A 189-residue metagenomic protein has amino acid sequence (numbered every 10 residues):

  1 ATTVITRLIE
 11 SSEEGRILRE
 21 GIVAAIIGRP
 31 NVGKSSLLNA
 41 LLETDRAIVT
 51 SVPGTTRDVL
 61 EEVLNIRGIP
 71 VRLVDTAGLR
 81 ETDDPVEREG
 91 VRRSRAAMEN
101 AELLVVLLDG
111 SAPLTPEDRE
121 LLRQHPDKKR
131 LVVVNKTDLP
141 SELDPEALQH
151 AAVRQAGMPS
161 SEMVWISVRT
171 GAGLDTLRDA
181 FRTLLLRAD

Functional and structural regions predicted by a protein language model:
T3-M98: Conserved G1/Walker A P-loop phosphate-binding module
T3-T6, E10, V32, G78-E81 (+5 more regions): Non-catalytic alpha-helical coupling and interface elements of nucleotide-dependent molecular machines and regulators
T82-V86, P113-R119, S141-P145: Conserved ATPase-coupling elements of RecA-like P-loop NTPase cores
R95, R119-L122: Short hydrophobic/charged patches on amphipathic alpha-helices used for structural packing and interfaces
E99-E117, L131, T137-S141, G171: Conserved Switch II/interswitch segment of TRAFAC-class P-loop GTPases
L122-K128: Short, conserved loop/helix-junction motifs that constitute active-site signature segments in enzyme catalytic cores
K128-L131, D138-D189: Canonical P-loop GTPase G-domain recognition
